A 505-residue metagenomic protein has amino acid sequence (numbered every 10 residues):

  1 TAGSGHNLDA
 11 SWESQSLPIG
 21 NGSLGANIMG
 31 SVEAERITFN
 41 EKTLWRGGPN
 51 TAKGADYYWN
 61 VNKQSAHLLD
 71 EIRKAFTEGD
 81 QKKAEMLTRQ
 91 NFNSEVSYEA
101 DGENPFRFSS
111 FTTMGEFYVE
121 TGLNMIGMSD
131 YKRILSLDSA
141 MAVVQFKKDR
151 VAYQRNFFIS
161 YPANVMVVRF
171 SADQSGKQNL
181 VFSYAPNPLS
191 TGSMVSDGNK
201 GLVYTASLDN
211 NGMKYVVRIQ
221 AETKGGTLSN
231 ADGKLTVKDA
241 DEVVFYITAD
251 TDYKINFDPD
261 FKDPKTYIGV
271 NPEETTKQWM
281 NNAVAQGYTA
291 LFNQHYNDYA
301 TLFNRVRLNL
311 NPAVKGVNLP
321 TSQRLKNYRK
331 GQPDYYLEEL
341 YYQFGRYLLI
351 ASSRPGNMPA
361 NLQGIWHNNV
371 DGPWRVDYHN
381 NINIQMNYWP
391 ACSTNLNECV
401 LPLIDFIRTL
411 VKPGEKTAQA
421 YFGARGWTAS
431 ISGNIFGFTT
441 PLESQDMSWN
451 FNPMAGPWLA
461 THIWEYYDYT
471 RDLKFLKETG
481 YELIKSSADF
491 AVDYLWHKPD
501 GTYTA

Functional and structural regions predicted by a protein language model:
T1-M447, E465-Y467, K474-K477, Y481 (+2 more regions): Aromatic-residue-lined binding/catalytic grooves and analogous aromatic/hydrophobic interfacial grooves in multimeric
N452, Y494-A505: Aromatic-lined, polymer-binding surfaces characteristic of secreted/periplasmic polysaccharide-degrading enzymes
